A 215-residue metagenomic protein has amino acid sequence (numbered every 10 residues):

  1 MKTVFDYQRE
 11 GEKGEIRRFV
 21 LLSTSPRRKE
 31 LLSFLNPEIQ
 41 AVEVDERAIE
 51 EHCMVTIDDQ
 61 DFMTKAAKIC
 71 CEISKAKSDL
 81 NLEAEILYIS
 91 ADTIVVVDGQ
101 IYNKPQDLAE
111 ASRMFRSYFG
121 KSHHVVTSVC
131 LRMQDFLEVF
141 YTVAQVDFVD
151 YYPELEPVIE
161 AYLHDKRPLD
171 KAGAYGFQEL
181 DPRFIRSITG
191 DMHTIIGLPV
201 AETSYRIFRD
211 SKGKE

Functional and structural regions predicted by a protein language model:
M1-L87, H164, A201, F208-E215: N-terminal polybasic phosphate/anion-binding patch
L32, S74, D92, A111 (+2 more regions): Residue-level signal for inorganic ion chemistry
A41-E50, V129-L137, L169-P182: Mobile beta-alpha loop/short-helix "lid" or hinge segments that flank ligand
M54-T56, I94-V97, F136-A144, I188: Acidic/polar active-site rim loop that often engages polyanionic ligands
L87-T93: Alpha-helical membrane segments and adjacent membrane-interface helices in multi-pass membrane proteins
T93-H123, F148: Active-site-adjacent loop/tail segments of enzyme domains
M114-R116, S128-D147: Anionic-ligand binding region
V139-E215: Active-site oxyanion/phosphate-handling segment shared across diverse enzymes
